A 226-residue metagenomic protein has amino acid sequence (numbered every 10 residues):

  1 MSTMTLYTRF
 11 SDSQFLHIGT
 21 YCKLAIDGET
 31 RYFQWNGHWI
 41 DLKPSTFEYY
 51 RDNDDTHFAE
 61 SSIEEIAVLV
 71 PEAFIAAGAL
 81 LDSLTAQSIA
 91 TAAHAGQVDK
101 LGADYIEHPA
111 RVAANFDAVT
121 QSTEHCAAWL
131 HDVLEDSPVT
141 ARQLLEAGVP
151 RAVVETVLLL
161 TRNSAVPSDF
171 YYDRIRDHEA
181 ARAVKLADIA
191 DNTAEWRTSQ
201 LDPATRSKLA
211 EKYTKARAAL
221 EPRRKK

Functional and structural regions predicted by a protein language model:
M4-S13: A short beta-strand micro-motif
S13-Q14, D27-E29, E135-D136, N163: Short, charged/polar surface micro-motifs in flexible loops or helix N-caps
F15-I18, D99: Short N-terminal binding/cap micro-motifs at the start of the first secondary-structure element
I18-L24: Short beta-strand-centered aromatic/proline hotspots
I26-H57: Acidic, low-complexity, intrinsically disordered interaction modules
G37, I63, R162: Residues that form or immediately flank small-molecule/cofactor binding pockets and catalytic motifs
Y50-A77: Mixed-charge, Lys/Arg-enriched low-complexity segments
I75-K226: Active-site helical microenvironments for divalent-metal-assisted chemistry
